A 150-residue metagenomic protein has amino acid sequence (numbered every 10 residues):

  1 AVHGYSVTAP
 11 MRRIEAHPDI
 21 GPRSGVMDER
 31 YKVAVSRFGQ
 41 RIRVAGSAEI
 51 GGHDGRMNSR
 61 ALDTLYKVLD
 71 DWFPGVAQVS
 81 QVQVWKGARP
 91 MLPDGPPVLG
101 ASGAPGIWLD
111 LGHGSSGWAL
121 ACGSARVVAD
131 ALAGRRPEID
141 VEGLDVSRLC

Functional and structural regions predicted by a protein language model:
A1-P105: Active-site substrate-recognition segment that forms the wall of the catalytic cavity or substrate channel
P96-C150: C-terminal lid/capping helical subdomain adjacent to the catalytic/cofactor pocket in oxidative enzymes
